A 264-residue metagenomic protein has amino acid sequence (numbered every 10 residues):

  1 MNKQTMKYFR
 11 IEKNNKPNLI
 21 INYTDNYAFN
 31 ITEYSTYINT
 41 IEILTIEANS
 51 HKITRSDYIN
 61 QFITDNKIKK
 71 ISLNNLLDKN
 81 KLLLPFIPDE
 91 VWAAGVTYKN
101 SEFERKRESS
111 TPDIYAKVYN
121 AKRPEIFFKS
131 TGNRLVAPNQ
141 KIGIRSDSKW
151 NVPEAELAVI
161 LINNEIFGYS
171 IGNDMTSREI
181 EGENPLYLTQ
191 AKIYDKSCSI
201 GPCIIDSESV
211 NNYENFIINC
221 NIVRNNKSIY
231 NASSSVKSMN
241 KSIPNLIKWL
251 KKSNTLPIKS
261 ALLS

Functional and structural regions predicted by a protein language model:
N2, M6, D57-V223, N245: Active-site microenvironments in enzyme catalytic cores
M6-S50: Gly/serine-rich nucleotide phosphate-binding loop at the start of the catalytic core of nucleotide/ADP-ribose-handling
S35, N173, S235-V236: A generic structural motif
A93, L256-P257: Residue-level recognition of short, solvent-exposed, well-ordered loop/turn junctions that link secondary-structure
L186-A191, G201-S207, S228-L256: Glycine-rich active-site loops that engage anionic ligands at enzyme catalytic sites
